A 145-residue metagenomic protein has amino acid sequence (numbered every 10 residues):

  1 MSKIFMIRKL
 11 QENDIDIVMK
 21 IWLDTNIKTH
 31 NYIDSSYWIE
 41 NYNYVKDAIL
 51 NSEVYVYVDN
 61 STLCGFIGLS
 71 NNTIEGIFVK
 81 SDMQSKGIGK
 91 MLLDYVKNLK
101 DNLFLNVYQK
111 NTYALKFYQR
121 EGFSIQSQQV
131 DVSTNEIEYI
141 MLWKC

Functional and structural regions predicted by a protein language model:
F5-K20: A short beta-loop-alpha structural element at the N-terminal edge of CoA-dependent acyl/N-acetyltransferase catalytic
M19-K46: Conserved GNAT-fold acetyl-CoA-binding loop/helix
Y44-V56, T73: A short helix-loop-beta-strand connector motif used in the catalytic cores of GNAT acetyltransferases and, in some
E53-G65: Conserved beta-hairpin
T73-Q84, Y108: A short, internal acetyl-CoA/4′-phosphopantetheine-binding micro-motif in the GNAT/acyltransferase core
S85-N98, K116-R120: Conserved acetyl-CoA-binding loop-helix of GNAT-fold acetyltransferases
N98-K110: Conserved GNAT acetyl-CoA-binding A-motif
Q119-Q129: Conserved acetyl-CoA-binding loop of GNAT-fold acetyltransferases
